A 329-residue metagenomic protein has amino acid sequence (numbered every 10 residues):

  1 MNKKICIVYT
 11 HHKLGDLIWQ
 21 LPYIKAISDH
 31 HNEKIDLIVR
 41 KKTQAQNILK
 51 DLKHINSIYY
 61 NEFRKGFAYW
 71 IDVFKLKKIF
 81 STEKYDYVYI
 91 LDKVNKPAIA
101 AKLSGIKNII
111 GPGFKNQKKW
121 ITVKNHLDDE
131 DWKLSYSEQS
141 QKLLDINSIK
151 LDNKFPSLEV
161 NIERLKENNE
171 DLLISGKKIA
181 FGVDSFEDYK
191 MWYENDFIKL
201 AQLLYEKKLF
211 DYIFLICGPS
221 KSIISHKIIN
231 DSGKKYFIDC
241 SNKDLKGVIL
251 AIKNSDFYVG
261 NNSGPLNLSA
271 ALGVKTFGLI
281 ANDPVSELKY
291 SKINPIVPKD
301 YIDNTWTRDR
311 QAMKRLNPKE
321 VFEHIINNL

Functional and structural regions predicted by a protein language model:
K4-D129, G247-L250: Active-site and donor-binding regions of nucleotide-sugar-utilizing enzymes
I7-V8, E163-I224, A281-P284: Active-site donor-nucleotide binding/catalytic segment of nucleotide-sugar enzymes
I38-R40, L91-D92, G182, N261 (+1 more regions): Replace "coordinates the UDP/GDP/TDP-sugar" with "coordinates nucleotide-activated sugar donors
D51, G111-K118, H126-L127, N267-L329: Nucleotide-sugar donor-binding patch of glycosyltransferase catalytic domains
I71, D196-A281: Donor-binding and catalytic core of enzymes assembling or modifying cell-surface/extracellular glycoconjugates
F80-Y85, L173-S175, L209, N254: Glycine-rich phosphate-binding loop signature in dinucleotide/nucleotide-binding domains
P112-K190, E194: Mid-sequence helix-capping/hinge segment at a functional interface
